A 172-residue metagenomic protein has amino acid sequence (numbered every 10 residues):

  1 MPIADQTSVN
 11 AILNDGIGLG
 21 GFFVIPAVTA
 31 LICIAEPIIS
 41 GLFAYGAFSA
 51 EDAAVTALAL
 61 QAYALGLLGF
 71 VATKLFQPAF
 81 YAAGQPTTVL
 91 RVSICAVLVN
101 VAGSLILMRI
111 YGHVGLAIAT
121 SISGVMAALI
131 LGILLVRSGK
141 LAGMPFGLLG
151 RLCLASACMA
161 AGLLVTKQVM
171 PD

Functional and structural regions predicted by a protein language model:
M1-D172: Membrane-embedded alpha-helical bundles of multi-pass transporters/translocases, especially carrier/permease families
